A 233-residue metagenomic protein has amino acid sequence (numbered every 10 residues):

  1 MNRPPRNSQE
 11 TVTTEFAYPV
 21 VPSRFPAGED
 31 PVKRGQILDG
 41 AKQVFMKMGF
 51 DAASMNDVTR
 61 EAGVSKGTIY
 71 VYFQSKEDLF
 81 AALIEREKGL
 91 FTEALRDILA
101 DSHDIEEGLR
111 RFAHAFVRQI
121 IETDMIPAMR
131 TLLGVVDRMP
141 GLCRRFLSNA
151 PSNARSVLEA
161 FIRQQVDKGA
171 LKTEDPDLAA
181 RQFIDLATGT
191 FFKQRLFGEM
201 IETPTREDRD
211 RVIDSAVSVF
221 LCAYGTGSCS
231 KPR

Functional and structural regions predicted by a protein language model:
M1-R24, R111, A115, S156 (+3 more regions): C-terminal peripheral helix-coil segments that are non-catalytic and often amphipathic
M1-V64, V71-D78, H103: Basic, helix-initiating cap at the start of DNA-binding domains
V32, Q36-Q43, K47, E61 (+4 more regions): Alpha-helical structural segments
S65-K66, T190: Canonical helix-turn-helix DNA-binding module
I120-S148, F192-E199: Amphipathic alpha-helical segments used for helix-helix packing
K172, P176-A180: Membrane-interface starts of transmembrane alpha-helices
